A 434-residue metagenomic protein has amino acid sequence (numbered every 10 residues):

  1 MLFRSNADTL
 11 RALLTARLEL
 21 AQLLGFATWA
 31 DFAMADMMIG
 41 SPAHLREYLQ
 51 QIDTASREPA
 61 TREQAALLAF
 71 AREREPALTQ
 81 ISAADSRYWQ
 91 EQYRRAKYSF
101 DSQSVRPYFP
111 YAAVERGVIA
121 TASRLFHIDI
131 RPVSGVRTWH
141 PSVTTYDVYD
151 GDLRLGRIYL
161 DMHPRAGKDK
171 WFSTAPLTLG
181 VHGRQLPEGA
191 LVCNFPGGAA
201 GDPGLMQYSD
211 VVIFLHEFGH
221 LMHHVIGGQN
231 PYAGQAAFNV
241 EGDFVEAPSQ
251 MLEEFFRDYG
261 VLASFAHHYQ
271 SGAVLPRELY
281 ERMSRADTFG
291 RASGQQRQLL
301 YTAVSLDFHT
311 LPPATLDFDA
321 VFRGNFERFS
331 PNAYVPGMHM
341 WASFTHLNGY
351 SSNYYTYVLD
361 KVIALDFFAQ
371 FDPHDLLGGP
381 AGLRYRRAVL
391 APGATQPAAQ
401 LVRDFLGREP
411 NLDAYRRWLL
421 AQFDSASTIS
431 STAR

Functional and structural regions predicted by a protein language model:
R11, T15-A16, L20-N194, E254-A303 (+3 more regions): Active-site-proximal, well-structured secondary-structure segments within enzyme catalytic domains
L14-A16, M206-Q207, Q396-A398: Short hydrophobic "helix-edge" motifs at membrane interfaces and signal-peptide entry regions
W29, P196-G198, G227: Short connector loops/turns at beta-strand edges and beta->alpha or beta->beta junctions
S41-P42, D169, A199-P203, A233: Short small-residue beta-strand/loop micro-motif enriched in glycine and branched aliphatics
R95, A113, G117-I130, T138-H140 (+6 more regions): C-terminal, non-catalytic "cap/extension" segments appended to globular domains
P110, P196-L215: Short pre-active-site segment immediately N-terminal to the catalytic Zn-binding motif
